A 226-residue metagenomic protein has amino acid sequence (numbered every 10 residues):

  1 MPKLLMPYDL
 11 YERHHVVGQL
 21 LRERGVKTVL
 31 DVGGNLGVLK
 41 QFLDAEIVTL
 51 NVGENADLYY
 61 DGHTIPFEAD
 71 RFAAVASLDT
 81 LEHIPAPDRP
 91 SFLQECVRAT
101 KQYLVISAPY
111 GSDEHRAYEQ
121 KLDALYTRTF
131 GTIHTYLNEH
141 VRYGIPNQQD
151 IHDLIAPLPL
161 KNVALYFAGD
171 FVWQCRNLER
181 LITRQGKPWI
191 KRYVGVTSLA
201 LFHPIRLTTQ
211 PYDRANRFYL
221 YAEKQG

Functional and structural regions predicted by a protein language model:
M1-D70, A76, P90-L93, K121-D123 (+4 more regions): Conserved N-terminal segment of class I S-adenosyl-L-methionine
P7, G34, A86-Q225: S-adenosyl-L-methionine-dependent methyltransferase catalytic module, highlighting the catalytic core
N55, I65, H83, D113-E114: Active-site loop signature of alpha/beta-hydrolase-fold enzymes
A73-P87: A short SAM/SAH-binding and catalytic strip from SAM-dependent methyltransferases
